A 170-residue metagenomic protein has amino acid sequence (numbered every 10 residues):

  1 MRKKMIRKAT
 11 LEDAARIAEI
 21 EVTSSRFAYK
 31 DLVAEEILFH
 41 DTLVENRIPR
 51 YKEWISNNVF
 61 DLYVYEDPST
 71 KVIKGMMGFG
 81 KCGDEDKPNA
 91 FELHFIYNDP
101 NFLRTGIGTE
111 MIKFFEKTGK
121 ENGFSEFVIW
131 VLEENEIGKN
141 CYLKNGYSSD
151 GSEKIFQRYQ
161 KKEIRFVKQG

Functional and structural regions predicted by a protein language model:
K4, K8-A14, A18-V33, L38-N101 (+3 more regions): Acetyl-CoA-dependent GNAT
F91, S125-N145, G151-G170: C-terminal "cap" of GNAT-fold acetyltransferases
D99-N101, T105, E133-E134: Active-site acidic-Proline motif in GNAT/NAT acetyltransferases
L103, K120, L143: Short polybasic/polar patches that bind polyanions
T109: Residues forming the Rossmann-fold NAD(P)(H) cofactor-binding site
I112, G119-W130: Conserved GNAT acetyl-CoA-binding A-motif
